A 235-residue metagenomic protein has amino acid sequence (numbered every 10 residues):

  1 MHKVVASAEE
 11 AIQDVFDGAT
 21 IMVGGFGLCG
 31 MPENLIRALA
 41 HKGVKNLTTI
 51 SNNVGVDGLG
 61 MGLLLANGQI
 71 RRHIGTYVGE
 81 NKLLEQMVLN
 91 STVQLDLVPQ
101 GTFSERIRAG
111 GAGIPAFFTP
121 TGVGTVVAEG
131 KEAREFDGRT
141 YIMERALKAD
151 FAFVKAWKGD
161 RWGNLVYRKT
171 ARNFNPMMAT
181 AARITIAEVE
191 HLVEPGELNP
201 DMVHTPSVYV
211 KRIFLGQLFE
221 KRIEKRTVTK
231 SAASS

Functional and structural regions predicted by a protein language model:
M1-S235: Conserved alpha/beta enzyme-core scaffold
